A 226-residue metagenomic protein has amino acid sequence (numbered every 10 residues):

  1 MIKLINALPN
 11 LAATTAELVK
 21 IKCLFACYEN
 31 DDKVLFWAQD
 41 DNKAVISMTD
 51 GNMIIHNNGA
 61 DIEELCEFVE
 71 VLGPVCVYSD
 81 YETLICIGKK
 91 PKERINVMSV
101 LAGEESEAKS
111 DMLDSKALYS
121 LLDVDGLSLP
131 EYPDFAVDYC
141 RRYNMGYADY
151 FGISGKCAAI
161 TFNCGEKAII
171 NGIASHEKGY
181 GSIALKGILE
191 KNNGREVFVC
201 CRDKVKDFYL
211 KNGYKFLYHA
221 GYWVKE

Functional and structural regions predicted by a protein language model:
M1-T83, S120-D149: N-terminal charged segments
D41-T49, Y150-I169, A174: Conserved beta-strand in the GNAT
M48-K109, V197, A220-K225: Acyl-donor-binding surface of acyltransferase catalytic domains
A60-V69, S175-N193, D207, K211: Conserved acetyl-CoA-binding loop-helix of GNAT-fold acetyltransferases
I87-G88, F208-Y214: Conserved active-site tyrosine of GNAT-family acetyltransferases
S99-S128: Surface-exposed beta-loop interaction hotspot
I170, E196-C201: Conserved hydrophobic beta-strand within the GNAT/NAT acetyltransferase core sheet that lines the active-site cleft
C201-K204, G213: Accessory alpha-helical DNA-binding modules that contact the DNA backbone or grooves
